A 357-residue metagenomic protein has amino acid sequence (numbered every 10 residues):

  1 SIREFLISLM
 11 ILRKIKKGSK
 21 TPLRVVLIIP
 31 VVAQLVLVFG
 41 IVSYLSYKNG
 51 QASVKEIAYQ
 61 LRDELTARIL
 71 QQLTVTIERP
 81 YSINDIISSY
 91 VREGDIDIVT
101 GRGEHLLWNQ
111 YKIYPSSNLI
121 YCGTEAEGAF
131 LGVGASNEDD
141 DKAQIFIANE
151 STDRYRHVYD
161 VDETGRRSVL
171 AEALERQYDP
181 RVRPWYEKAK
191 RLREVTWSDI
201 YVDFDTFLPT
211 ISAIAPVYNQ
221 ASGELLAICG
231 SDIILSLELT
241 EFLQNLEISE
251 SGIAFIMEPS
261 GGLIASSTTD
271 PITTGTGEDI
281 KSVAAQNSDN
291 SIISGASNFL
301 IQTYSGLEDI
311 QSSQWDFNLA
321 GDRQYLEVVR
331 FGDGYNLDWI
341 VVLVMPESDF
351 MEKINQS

Functional and structural regions predicted by a protein language model:
I2-T21, H157, W197, S312-Q314 (+1 more regions): N-terminal sensory and localization modules of signal-transduction and trafficking proteins
R3-E4, S19-A52, E56: Extreme N-terminal signal-anchor transmembrane helix of membrane signaling/transducer proteins, especially in bacteria
F5, E78-T196, F242-L246: Extracytoplasmic/periplasmic sensory segments of membrane signal-transduction proteins
L45-S82, E93-D97, G101, E352 (+1 more regions): Juxtamembrane membrane-water interface segments immediately C-terminal to a transmembrane helix
R102-S116, E127, E138, V202 (+3 more regions): Solvent-exposed, extracytoplasmic
C122, D160, V217-Y218, I256: Hydrophobic beta-strand positions
Y186-P216, G252-F255, A284-G334: Membrane-proximal, non-catalytic sensory/regulatory domains of signal-transducing membrane proteins
D205-E247, E258, I264-A265, Y325-R330 (+1 more regions): Conserved beta-strands of PAS-like sensory domains
